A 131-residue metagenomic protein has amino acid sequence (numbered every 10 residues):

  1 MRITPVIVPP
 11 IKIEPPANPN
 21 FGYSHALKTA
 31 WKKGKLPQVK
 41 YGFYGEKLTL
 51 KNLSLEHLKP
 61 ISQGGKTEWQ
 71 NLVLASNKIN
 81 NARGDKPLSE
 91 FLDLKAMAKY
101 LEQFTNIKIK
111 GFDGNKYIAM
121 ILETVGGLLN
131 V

Functional and structural regions predicted by a protein language model:
M1-N18, S54, Q63, A75 (+1 more regions): Charge-dense, intrinsically disordered terminal/linker segments
I3-P5, P37-Q38, T49, G127: Intrinsically disordered, low-complexity segments used for protein-protein interactions
V6-G45, Q103-M120: Short, charged surface segments at domain edges that flank catalytic/cofactor-binding sites
P19-A26, G34, F43, S54 (+3 more regions): Aromatic-enriched hydrophobic runs in primary sequence
A30, I61, N80: Generic anion/oxyanion-binding catalytic loop in active/binding sites
F43-L74, R83-E90, L94-K95: Histidine-centered nuclease catalytic patch
Q70-N71, K78-V131: A detector for short metal-coordination/catalytic motifs
